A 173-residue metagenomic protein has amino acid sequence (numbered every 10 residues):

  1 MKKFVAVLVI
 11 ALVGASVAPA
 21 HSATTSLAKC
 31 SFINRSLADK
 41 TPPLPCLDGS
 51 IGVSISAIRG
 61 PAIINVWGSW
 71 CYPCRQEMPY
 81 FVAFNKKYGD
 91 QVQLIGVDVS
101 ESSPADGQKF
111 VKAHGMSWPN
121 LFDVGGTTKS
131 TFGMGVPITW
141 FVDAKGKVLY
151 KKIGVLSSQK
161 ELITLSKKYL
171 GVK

Functional and structural regions predicted by a protein language model:
M1-P45, E161-T164, V172-K173: N-terminal targeting signals for export/organelle localization
T41-A62: A short beta-strand-turn-helix
P43, W67, I95: Conserved Rossmann-like nucleotide-binding pocket used by diverse enzymes that bind dinucleotide cofactors
G60, Q91-V92, S117-W118: A generic structural signal for alpha->beta connector loops
I63-I64, L94, T139: Hydrophobic beta-strand anchors of alpha/beta hydrolase catalytic cores
N65-C71: Aromatic-flanked redox-active Cys/Sec active sites in thiol-based oxidoreductases, especially the WC-centered
R75-H114, V124-S130: Structural microenvironment flanking redox-active thiols in thiol-disulfide oxidoreductases
V111-M116, F122-K173: Thiol/disulfide oxidoreductase modules built on the thioredoxin-like
